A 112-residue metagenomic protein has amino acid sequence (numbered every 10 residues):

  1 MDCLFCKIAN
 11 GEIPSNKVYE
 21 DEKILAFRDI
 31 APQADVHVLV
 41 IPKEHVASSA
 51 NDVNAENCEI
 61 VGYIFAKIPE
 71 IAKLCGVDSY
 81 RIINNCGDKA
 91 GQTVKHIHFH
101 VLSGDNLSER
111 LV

Functional and structural regions predicted by a protein language model:
M1-V112: HIT superfamily nucleotide-processing domains
